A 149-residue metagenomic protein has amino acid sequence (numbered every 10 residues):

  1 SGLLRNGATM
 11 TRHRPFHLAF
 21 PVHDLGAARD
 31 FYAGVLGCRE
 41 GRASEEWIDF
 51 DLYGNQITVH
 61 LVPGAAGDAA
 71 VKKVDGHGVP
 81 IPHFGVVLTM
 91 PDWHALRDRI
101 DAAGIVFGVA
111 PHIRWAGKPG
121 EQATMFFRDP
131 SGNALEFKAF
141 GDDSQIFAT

Functional and structural regions predicted by a protein language model:
L3-N6, T11, R97-T149: Vicinal oxygen chelate
M10, E40, I48-D49, K73-G76 (+1 more regions): Short secondary-structure boundary/capping segments
P15-H23, D51, V71-I100, Q122-R128: Vicinal oxygen chelate
P21-A66: Core segments of cupin and vicinal oxygen chelate
D24, W47, M90, G141-S144: Flexible, active-site-proximal loop/turn residues at the rims of small-molecule/cofactor binding pockets and catalytic
R29-D30, H94, L135: Alpha-helical elements of the RecA-like P-loop NTPase motor core of helicases
V62-A66, P80, F126-N133: Short, structured secondary-structure boundary patches
D68-K72, I146-T149: A short, polar/proline- and glycine-enriched secondary-structure boundary/capping micro-motif
